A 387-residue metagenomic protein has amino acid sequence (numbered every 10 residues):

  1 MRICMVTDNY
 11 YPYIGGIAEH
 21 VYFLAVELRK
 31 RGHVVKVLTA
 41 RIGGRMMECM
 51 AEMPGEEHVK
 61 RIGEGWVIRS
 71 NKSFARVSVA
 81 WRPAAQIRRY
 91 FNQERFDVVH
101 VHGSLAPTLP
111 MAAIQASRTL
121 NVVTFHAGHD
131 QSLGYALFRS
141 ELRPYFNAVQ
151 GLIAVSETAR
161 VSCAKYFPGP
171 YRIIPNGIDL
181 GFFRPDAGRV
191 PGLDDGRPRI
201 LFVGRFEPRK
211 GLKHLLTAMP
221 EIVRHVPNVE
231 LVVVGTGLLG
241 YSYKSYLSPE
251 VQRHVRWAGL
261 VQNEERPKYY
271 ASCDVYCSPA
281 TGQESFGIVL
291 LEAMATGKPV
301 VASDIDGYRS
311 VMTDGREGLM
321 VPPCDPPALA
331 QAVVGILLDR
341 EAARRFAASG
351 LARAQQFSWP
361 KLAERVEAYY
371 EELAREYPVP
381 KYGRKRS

Functional and structural regions predicted by a protein language model:
T7-Y13, V26-V79: N-terminal strand-loop element at the rim of the active site of nucleotide-sugar-dependent glycosyltransferases
R41, T158, G177: Carbohydrate-associated surface elements
C49, L133, V161-A164, I178-D195: Acidic anion/phosphate-binding donor-loop and adjacent secondary structure in glycosyltransferase catalytic cores
F91, L260-V261, K268-C273: Short alpha-helical donor nucleotide-sugar binding micro-motif in glycosyltransferases
G192-P220, V232: Conserved donor-binding/catalytic core segment of Leloir-type glycosyltransferases
K244-V261: Nucleotide-activated donor-binding/catalytic signature segment of Leloir-type glycosyltransferases, i.e., the conserved
V275, P299-A302, M312: Short hydrophobic beta-strand element within catalytic cores of glycosyltransferases and related nucleotide-activated
D314-G315, L319-P326, G335-E341: Conserved acidic donor-binding segment of nucleotide-sugar-dependent glycosyltransferases
